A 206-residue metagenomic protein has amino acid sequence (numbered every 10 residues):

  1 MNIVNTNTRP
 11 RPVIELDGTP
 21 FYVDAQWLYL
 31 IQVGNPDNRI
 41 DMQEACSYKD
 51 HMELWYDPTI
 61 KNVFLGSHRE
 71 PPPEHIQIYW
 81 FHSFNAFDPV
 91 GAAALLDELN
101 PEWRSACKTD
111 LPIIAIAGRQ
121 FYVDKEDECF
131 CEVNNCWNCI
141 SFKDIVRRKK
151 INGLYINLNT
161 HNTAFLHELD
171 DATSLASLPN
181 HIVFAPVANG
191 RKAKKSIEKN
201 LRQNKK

Functional and structural regions predicted by a protein language model:
M1-K206: Gram-negative host-targeted secretion-system effectors, predominantly Type III and Type IV, recognized via long
